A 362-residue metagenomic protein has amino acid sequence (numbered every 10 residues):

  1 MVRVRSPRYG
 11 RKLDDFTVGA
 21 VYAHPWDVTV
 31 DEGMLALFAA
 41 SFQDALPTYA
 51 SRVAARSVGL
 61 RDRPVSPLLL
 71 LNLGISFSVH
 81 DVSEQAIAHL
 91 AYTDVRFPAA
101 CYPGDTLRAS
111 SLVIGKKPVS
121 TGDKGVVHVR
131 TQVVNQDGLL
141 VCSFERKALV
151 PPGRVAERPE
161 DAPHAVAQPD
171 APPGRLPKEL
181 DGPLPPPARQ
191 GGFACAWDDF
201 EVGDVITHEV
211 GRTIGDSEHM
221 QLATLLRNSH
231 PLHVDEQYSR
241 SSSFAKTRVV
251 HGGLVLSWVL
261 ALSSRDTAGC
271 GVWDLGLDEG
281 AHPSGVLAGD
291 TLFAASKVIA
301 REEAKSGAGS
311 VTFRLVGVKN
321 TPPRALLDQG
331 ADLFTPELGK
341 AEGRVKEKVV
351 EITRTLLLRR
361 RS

Functional and structural regions predicted by a protein language model:
M1-V18, C101-P185, A288-D290, A295-S362: HotDog/MaoC-like acyl-thioester-processing domains
M1-Y92, C142, G153-L275, L333-E351 (+1 more regions): Hot-dog-fold acyl-thioester-processing enzymes
F38, Y92, L107-S111, T131 (+4 more regions): Short, structured motif recognition centered on aromatic/hydrophobic residues
V65-S66, P98-P103, V250-H251, G285-A288: Short, low-complexity cationic-aromatic patches
A91-A99, I114, W273-V286, I299: A cross-kingdom feature marking solvent-exposed beta-strand/loop segments within repeated, beta-rich binding/scaffold
